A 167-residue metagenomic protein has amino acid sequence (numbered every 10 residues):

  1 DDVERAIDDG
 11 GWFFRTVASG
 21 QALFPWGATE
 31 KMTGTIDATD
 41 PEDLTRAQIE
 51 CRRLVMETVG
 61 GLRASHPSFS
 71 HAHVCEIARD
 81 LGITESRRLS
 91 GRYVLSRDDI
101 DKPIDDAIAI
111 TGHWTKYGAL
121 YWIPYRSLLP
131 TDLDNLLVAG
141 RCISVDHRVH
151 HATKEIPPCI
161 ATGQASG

Functional and structural regions predicted by a protein language model:
D1-A139, I143-V149: Mobile, glycine/GP-rich and aromatic-enriched active-site lid/loop segments adjacent to catalytic centers
H150-P158: Alpha-helix capping and helix-loop boundary segments enriched in small/acidic/polar residues
I160-G167: Internal hydrophobic alpha-helix adjacent to the cofactor/substrate pocket in enzyme cavities
